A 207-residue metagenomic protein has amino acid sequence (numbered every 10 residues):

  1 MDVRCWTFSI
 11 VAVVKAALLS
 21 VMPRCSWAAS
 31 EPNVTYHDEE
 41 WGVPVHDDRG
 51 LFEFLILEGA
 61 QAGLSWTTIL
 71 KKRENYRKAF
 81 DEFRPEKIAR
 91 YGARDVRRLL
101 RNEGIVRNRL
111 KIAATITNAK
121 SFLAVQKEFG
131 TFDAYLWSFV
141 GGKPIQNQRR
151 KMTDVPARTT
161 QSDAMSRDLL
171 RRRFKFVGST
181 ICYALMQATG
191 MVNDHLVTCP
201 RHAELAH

Functional and structural regions predicted by a protein language model:
V14-H207: HhH-family (HhH-GPD) DNA N-glycosylase catalytic core used in base-excision repair
